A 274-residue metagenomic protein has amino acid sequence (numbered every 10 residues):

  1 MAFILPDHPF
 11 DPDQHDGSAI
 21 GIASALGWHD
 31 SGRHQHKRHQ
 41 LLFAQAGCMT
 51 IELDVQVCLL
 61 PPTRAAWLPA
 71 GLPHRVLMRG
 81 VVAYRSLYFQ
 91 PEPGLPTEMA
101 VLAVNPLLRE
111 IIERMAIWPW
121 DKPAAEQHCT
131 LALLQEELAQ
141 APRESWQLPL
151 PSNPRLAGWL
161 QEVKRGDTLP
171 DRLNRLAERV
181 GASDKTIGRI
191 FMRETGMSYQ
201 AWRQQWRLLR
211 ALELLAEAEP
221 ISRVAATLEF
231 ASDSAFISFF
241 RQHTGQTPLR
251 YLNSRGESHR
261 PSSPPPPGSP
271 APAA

Functional and structural regions predicted by a protein language model:
M1-C48, S263-P267, P272: Generic protein-terminus/edge-of-domain signal
V55-A70: Short acidic-glycine-tyrosine-enriched beta hairpin
T63, I187, F191, A235-F236 (+1 more regions): Short hydrophobic/aromatic patch on the recognition helix
G71-M99: Ligand-binding loop in jelly-roll beta-barrel domains
G94-R165: Amphipathic alpha-helical segments enriched in hydrophobic/aromatic residues interleaved with Lys/Arg
M115-K122, E137-S145, G158-R175, F191 (+4 more regions): Basic, amphipathic alpha-helical hairpins
N174, R193-I237, N253-A274: Terminal helix-turn-helix DNA-binding modules in bacterial transcription factors
S183, S198, A231, Q246-L249: Short coil/turn motifs that cap or connect alpha-helices
